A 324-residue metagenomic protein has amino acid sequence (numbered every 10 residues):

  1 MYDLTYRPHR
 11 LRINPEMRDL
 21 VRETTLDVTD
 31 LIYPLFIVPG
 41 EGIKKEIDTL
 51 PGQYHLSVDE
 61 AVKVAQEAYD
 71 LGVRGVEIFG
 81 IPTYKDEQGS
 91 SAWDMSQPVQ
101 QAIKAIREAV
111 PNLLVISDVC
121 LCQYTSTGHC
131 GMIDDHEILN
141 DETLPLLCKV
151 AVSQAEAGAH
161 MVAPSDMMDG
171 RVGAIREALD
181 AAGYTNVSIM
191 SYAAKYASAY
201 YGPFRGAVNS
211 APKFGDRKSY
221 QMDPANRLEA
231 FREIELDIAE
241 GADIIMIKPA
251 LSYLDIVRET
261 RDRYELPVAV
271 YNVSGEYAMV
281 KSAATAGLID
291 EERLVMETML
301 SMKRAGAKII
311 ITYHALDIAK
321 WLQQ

Functional and structural regions predicted by a protein language model:
M1-R22: N-terminal amphipathic/basic leader segments beginning at the initiator methionine
Y2, N14, L26-I32, V38-Q324: Alpha/beta enzyme core
